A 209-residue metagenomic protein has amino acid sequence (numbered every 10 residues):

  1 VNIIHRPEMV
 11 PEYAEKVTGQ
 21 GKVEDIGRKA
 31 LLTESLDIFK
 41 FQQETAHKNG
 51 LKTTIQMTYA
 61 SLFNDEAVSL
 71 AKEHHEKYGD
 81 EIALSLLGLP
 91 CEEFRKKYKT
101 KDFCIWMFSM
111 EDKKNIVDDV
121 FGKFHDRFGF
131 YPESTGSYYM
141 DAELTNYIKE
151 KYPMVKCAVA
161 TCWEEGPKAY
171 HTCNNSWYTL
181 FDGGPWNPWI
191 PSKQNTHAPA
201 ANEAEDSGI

Functional and structural regions predicted by a protein language model:
V1-Y78: Active-site beta->alpha N-cap acidic-glycine motif
N2, K52, G79-E81, P132 (+2 more regions): Extracellular structured ligand-interaction cores
V10-E12, L62-E66, P90-F94, D141-N146 (+1 more regions): Short catalytic/ligand-binding loop motif for oxyanion handling, primarily in non-cytosolic enzymes, centered on
G27, Y78-A83, F108, V159-W163 (+1 more regions): Glycine-rich loops and low-complexity Gly/Arg-rich segments that provide flexible linkers or classic glycine-based
I38-T45, I116-K123, R127, Y147 (+1 more regions): Amphipathic alpha-helical segments that form well-ordered structural scaffolds and often line/cohere around active
L51, F130, M154: Short glycine/serine/threonine/alanine-rich loop segments
M57-Y139, T196-I209: Metal-dependent polysaccharide deacetylase catalytic core of the NodB/CE4 family, i.e., the active-site-bearing domain
E133-I209: Active-site-adjacent pocket scaffolds in enzyme catalytic domains
